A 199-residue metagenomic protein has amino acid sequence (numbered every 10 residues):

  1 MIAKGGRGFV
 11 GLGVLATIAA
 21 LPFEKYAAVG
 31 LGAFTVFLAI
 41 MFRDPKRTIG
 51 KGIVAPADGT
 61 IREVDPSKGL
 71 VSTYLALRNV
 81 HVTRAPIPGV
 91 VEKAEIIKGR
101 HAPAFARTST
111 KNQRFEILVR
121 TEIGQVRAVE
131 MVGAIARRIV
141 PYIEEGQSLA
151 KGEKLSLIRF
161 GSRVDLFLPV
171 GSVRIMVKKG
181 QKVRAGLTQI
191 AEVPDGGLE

Functional and structural regions predicted by a protein language model:
M1-E199: Contiguous, well-folded functional domains in the mature portion of proteins
